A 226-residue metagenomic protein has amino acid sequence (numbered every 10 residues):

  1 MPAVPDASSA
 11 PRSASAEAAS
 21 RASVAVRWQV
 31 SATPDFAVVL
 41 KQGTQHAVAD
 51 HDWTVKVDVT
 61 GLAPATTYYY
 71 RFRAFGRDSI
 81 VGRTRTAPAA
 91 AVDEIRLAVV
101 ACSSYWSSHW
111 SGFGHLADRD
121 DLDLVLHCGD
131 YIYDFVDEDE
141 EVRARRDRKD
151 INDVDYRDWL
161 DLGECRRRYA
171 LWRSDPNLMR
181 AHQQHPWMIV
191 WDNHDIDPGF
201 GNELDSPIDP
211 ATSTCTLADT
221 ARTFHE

Functional and structural regions predicted by a protein language model:
M1-E226: Metal-dependent phosphoester/phosphodiester hydrolase catalytic core
